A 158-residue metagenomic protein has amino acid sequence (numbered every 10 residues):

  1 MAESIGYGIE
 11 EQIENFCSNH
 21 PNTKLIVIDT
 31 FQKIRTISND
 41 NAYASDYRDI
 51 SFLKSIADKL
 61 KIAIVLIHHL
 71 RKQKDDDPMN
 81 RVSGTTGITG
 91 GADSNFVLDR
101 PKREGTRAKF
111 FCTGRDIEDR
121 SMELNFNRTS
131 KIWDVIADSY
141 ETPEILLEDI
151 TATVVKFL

Functional and structural regions predicted by a protein language model:
M1-D40, R48, S55, T129-S130 (+3 more regions): Conserved inter-motif catalytic segment of the P-loop NTP-binding fold
L25, A44-D134: Phosphate-binding/switch region of NTP-binding enzymes
N41-A42, R71, E148, A152: Alpha-helix initiation/capping motif
P143-L158: Short amphipathic alpha-helical interface segments
